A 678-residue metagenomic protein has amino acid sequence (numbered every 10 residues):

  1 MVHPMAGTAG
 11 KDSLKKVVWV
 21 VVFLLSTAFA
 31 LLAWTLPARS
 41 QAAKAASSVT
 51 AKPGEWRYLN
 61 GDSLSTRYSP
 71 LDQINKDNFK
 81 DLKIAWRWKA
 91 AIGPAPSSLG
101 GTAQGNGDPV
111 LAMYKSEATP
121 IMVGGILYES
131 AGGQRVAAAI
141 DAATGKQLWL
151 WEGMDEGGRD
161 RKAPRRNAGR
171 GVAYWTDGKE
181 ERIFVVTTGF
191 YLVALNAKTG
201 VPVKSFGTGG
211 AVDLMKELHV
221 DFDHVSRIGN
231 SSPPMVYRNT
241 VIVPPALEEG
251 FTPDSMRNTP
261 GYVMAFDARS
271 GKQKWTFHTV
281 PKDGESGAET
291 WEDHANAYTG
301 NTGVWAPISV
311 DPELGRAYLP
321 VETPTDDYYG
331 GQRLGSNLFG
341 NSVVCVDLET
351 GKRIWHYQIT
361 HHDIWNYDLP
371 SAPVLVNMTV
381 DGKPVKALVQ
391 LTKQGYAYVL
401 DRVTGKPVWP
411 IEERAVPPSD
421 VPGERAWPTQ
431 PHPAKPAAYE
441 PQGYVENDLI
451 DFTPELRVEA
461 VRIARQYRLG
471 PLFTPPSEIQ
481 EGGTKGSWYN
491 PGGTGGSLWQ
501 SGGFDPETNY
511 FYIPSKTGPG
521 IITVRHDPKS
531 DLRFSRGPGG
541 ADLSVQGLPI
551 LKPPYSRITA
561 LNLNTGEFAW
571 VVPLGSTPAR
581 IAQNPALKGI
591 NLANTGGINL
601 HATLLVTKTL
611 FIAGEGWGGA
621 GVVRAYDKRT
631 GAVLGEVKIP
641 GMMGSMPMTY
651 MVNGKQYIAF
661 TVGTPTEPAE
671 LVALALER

Functional and structural regions predicted by a protein language model:
V20-A33: Bacterial N-terminal signal peptides
L36-Q73, S97-G100, W427-R465: N-terminal pre-domain segments of enzymes
W56, N60, M113-V136, A163-Y191 (+12 more regions): Repeat-blade elements of multi-bladed beta-propeller folds
Q73-A90, G132-D155, G566: Beta-propeller domains
W88-I121, L150-D177, T208-P233, H278-P307 (+10 more regions): Extracytoplasmic beta-rich repeat domains
L195, G200, T259-K272, S336-G351 (+4 more regions): Beta-propeller blade signature
P253, P260, G340, Y396 (+3 more regions): Structural motif
A372-V421, G663, L676: Phosphate/diphosphate-binding loops
